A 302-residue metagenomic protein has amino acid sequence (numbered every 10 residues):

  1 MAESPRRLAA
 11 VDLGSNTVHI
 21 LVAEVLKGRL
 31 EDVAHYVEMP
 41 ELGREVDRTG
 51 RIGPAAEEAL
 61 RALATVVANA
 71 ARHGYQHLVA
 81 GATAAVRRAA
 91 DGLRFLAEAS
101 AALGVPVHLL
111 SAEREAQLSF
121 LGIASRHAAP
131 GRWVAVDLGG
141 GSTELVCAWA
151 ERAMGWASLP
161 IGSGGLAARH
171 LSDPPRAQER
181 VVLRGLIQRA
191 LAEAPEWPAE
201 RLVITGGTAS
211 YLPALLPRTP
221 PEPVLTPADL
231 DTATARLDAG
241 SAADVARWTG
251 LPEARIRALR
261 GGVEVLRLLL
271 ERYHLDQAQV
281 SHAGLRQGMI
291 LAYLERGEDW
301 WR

Functional and structural regions predicted by a protein language model:
M1-V37: Early-domain small/polar-rich strand-loop-helix modules and first-structured segments of the mature chain
E3-L8, V22-V25, E41, E45-H73 (+2 more regions): Helical "lid/coupling" subdomains associated with nucleotide-phosphate turnover
D12-T17, V136-S142, T205-T208, G284: A short acidic Gly-Thr/Ser loop motif
H77: Cationic, histidine-enriched alpha-helical/coil surfaces that engage anionic ligands
A80: Dinucleotide-binding Rossmann-like beta1-alpha1 core, especially the glycine-rich loop that anchors the ADP
